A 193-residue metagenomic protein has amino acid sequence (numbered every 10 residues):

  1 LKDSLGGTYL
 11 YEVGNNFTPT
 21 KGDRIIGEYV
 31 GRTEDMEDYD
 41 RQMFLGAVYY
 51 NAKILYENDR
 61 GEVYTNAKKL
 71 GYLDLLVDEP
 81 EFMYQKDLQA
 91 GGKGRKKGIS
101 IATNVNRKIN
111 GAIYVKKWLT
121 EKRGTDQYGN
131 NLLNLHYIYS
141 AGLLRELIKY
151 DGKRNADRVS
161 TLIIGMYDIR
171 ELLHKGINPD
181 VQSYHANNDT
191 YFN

Functional and structural regions predicted by a protein language model:
L1-E79, K122-N193: RNase H-like, metal-dependent nuclease domains and their acidic two-metal-ion catalytic environment used
L76-T125: Short alpha-helix plus adjacent loop in nuclease-associated cores
